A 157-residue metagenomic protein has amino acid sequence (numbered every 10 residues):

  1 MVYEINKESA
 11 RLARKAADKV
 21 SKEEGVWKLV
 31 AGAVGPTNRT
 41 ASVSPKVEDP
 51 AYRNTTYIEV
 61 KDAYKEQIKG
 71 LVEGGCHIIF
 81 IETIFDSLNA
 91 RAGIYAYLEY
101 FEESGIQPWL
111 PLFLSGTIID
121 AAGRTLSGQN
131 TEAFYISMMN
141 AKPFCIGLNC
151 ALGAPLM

Functional and structural regions predicted by a protein language model:
M1-M157: Domain-level signal for soluble alpha/beta catalytic cores
